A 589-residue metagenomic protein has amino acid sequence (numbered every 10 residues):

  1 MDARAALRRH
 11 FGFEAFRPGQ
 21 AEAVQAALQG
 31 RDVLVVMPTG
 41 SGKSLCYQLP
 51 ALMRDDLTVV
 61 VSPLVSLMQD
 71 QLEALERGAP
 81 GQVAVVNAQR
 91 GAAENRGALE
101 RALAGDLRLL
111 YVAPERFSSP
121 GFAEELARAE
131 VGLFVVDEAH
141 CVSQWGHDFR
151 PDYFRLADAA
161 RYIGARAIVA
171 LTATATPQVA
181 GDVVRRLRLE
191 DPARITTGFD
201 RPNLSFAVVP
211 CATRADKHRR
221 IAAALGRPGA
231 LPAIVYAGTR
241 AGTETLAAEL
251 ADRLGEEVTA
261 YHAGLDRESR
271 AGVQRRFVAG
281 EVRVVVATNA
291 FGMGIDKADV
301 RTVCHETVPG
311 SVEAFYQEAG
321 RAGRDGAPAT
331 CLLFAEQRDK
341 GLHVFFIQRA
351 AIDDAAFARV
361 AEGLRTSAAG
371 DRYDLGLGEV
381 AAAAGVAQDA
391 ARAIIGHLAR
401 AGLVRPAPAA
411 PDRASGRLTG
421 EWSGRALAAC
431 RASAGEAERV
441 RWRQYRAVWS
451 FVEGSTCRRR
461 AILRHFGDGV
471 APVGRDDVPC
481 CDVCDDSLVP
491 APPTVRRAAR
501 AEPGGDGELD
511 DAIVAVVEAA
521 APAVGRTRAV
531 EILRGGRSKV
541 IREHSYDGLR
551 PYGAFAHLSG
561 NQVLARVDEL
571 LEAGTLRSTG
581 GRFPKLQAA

Functional and structural regions predicted by a protein language model:
M1-A3, D353-S450, S455-A589: Accessory DNA-binding and partner-docking regions appended to nucleic-acid-acting proteins, especially the terminal
M1-H10, E14-P18, E22-S44, L52-R54 (+1 more regions): Helicase motor core with emphasis on the C-terminal RecA-like subdomain
